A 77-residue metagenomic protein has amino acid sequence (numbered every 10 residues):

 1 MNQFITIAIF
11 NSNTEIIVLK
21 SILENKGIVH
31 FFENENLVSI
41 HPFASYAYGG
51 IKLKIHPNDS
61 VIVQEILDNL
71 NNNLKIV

Functional and structural regions predicted by a protein language model:
M1-V77: Acidic/polar low-complexity segments and flexible, solvent-exposed patches
